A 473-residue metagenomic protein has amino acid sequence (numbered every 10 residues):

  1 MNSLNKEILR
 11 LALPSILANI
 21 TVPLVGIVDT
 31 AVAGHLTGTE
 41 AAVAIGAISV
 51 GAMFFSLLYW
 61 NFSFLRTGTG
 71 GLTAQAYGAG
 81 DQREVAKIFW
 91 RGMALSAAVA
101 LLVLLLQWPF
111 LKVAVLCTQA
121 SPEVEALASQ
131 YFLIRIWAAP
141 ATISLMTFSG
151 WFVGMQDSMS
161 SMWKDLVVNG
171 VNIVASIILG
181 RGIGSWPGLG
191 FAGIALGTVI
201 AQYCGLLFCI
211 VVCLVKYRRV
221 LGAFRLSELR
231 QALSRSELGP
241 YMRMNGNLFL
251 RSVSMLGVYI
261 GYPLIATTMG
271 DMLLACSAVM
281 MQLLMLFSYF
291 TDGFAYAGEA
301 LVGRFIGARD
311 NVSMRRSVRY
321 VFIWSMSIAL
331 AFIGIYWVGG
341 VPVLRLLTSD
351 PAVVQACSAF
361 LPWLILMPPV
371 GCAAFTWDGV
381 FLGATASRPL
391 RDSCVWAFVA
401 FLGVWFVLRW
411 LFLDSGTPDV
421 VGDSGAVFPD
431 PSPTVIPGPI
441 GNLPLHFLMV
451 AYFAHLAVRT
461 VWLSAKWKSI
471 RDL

Functional and structural regions predicted by a protein language model:
M1-A12, T73-P140, W186-G246, V302-M367 (+1 more regions): Short alpha-helical transmembrane segments in multi-pass integral membrane proteins
S3-A31, H35-T39, A52-G68, L72 (+6 more regions): N-terminal transmembrane alpha-helices
R10-T30, I134, V167-V168, A201-G205 (+3 more regions): Transmembrane helical elements of multi-pass membrane transporters/channels
S15, N19, A31, G71 (+16 more regions): Transmembrane alpha-helix boundary and packing residues in multipass membrane permease domains and related
I20, L24-G46, V115-P122, I178-L189 (+5 more regions): Helix-terminus/linker motif at the lipid-water interface of multi-pass membrane proteins
A42-M53, F132, A195, D271-L286 (+2 more regions): Small-residue hotspots at the loop-to-helix junctions and early N-terminal turns of transmembrane alpha-helices
I45-L105, T142-S161, C276-G340, C372-T385 (+2 more regions): Small-residue-rich hydrophobic transmembrane alpha-helices
S63-R66, R135-G154, S161-N169, I194-I210 (+4 more regions): Short runs within selected transmembrane alpha-helices of multi-pass transporters and secretion channels
